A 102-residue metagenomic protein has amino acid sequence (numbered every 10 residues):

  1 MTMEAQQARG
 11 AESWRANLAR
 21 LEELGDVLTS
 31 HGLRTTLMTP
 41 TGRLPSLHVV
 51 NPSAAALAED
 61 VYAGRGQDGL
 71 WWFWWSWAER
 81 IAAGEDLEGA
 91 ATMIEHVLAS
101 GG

Functional and structural regions predicted by a protein language model:
M1-V49, R80: Negatively charged, low-complexity tracts enriched in Asp/Glu with abundant Ser/Thr
A11, D26, R65-L70, E85 (+1 more regions): Intrinsically disordered, low-complexity regions
A56-G84: Intrinsically disordered, low-complexity regulatory segments enriched in Ser/Thr/Pro and charged residues
A78-G102: Ampiphathic alpha-helical segments that act as solvent-exposed interaction surfaces
